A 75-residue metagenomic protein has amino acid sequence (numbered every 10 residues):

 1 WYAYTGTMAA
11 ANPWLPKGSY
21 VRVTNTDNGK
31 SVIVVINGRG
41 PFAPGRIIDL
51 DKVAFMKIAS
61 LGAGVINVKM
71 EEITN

Functional and structural regions predicted by a protein language model:
W1-N75: Secreted/periplasmic proteins
